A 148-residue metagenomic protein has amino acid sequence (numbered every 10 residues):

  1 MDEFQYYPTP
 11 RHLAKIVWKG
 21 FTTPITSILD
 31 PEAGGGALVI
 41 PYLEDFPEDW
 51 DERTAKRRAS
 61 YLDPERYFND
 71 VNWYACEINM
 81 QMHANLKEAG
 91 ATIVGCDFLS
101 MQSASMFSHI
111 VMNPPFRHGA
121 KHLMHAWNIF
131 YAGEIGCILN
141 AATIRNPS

Functional and structural regions predicted by a protein language model:
M1-S148: Class I S-adenosyl-L-methionine-dependent methyltransferase catalytic core
